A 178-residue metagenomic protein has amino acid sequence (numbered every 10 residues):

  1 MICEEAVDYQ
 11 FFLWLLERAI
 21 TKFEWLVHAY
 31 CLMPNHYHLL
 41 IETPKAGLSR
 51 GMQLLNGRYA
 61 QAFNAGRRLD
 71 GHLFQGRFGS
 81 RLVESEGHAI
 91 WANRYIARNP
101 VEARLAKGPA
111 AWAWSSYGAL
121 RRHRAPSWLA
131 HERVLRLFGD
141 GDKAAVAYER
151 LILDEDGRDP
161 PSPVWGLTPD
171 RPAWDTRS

Functional and structural regions predicted by a protein language model:
M1-A29, M33, E42-S178: Short Pro-Cys-Gly-centered "Cys-loop" motif that presents a nucleophilic cysteine in a tight turn
H38-L40: N-terminal functional module of multi-domain proteins
